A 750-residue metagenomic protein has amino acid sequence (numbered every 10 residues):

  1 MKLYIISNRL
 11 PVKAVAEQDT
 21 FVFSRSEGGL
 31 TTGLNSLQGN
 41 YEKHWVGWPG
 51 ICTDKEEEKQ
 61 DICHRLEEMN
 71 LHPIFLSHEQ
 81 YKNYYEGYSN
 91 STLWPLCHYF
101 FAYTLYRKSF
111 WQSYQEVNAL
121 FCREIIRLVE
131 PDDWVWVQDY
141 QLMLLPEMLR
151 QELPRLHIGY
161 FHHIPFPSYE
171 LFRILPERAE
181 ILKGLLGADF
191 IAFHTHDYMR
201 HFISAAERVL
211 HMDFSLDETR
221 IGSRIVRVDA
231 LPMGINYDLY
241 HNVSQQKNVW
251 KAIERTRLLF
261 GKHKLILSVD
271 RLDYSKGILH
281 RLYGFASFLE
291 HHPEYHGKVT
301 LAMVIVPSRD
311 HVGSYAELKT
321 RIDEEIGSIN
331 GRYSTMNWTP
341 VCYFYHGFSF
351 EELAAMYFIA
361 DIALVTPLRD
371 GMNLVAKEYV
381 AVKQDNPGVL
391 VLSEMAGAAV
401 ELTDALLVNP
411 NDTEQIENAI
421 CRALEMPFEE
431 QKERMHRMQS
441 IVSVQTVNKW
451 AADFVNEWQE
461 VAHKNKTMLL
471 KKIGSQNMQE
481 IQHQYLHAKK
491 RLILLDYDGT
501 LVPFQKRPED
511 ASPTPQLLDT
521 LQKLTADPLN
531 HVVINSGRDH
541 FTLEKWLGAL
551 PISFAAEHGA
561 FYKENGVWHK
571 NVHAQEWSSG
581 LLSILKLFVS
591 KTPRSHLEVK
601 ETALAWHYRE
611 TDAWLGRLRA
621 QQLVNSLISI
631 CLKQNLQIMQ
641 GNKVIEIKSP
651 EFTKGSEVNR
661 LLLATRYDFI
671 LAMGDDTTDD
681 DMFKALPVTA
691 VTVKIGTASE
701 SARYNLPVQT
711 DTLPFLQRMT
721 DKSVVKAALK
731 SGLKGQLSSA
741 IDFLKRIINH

Functional and structural regions predicted by a protein language model:
M1-K472, A740: Catalytic cores of carbohydrate-active enzymes across secretory and cytosolic contexts
F101-V117, V502-D510, N642-P650: Glycine-rich phosphate-binding "P-loop"
I322, S440-Y497, Q505, Q516 (+2 more regions): Non-catalytic pre-domain segments flanking phosphatase-related domains
S512-T602: Active-site phosphate-binding/coordination module
T514, K563-N565, P650, G655-H750: Mg2+-dependent phosphoryl-transfer enzymes with acidic/Ser/Thr/Gly-rich catalytic loops
A555-E557, K563-S583, M639-Y667: Substrate-recognition "cap/lid" segment bordering the active-site pocket of phosphatases
S595-T611, N635-K648: Charged, glycine-interspersed solvent-exposed loop segments at helix/strand-loop junctions that cap or gate access
R619-I628: Short amphipathic alpha-helices in soluble, non-transmembrane regions that often serve as interface/regulatory elements
